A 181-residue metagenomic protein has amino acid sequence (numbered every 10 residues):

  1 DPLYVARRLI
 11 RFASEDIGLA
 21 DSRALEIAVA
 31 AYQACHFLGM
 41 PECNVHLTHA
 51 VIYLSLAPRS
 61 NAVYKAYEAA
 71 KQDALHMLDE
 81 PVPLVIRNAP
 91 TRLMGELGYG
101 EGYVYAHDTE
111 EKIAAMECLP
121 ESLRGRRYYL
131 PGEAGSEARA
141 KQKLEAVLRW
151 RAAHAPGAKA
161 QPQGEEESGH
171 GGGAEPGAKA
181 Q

Functional and structural regions predicted by a protein language model:
D1-H107, E111-I113, P120-E121, Y129-G157: Terminal-proximal interaction/regulatory segments of ATP-powered molecular machines
R126: A contiguous, mid-protein "functional segment" used to position or interact with cofactors/ions or partner subunits
P156-Q181: Intrinsically disordered, low-complexity terminal tails and inter-domain linkers enriched for S/T/G/P/D/E
